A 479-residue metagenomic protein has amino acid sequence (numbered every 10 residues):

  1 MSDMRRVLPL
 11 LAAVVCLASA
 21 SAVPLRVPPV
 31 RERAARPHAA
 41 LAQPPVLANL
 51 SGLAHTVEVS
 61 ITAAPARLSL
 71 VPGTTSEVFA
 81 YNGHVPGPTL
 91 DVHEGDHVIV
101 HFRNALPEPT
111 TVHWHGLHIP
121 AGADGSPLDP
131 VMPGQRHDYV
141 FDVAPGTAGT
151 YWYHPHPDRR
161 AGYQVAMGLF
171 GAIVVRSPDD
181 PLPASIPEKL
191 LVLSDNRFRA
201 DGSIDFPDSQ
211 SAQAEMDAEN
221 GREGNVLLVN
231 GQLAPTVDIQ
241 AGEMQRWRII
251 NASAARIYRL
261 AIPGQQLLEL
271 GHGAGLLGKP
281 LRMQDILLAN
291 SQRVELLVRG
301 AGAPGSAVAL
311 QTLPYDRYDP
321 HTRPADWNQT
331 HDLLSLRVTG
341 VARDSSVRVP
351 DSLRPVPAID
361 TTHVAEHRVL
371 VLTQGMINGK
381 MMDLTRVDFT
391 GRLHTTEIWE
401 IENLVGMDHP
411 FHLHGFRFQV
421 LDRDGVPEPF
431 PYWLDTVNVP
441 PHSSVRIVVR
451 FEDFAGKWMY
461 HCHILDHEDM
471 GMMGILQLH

Functional and structural regions predicted by a protein language model:
R5-L10: Sec-dependent signal peptide recognition, specifically the positively charged N-region followed immediately by
L11-A18: Bacterial N-terminal signal peptides
V23-A289, L296-L297, D332-Q374, V445 (+2 more regions): Histidine-centered copper-binding motifs that mark active-site loops of extracellular/periplasmic copper enzymes
L70-P72, W114-G116, G122-P127, V131-P133 (+2 more regions): Active-site pocket scaffolds in enzymes
I99, T150-W152, R246, A307-A309 (+2 more regions): Short, conserved beta-strand segments of beta-strand-rich sandwich/propeller modules, principally
T111, D158-Q164, G168, A303-R337 (+1 more regions): Terminal connector regions
D142-A148, R299-G305, R450-K457: Short, surface-exposed loop/turn segments at beta-strand-coil junctions that are enriched for proline with nearby
G242-M244, I250-N251, N290-D319: A conserved active-site cap/scaffold subdomain adjacent to cofactor or substrate pockets
